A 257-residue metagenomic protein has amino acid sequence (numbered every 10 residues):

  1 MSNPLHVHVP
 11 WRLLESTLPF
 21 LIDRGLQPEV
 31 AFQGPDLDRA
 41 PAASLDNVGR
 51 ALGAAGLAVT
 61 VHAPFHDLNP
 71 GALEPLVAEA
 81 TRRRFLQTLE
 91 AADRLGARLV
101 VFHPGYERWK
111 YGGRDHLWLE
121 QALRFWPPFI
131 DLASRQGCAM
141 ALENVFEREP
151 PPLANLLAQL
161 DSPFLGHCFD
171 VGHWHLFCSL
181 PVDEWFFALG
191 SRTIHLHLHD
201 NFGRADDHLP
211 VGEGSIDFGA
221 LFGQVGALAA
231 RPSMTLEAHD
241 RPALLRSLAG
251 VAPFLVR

Functional and structural regions predicted by a protein language model:
M1-D93, V256-R257: N-terminal pre-domain/capping segments
S2-P4, E15-I22, R98, P150-L165 (+1 more regions): Histidine-acidic metal/acid-base catalytic patches
N3-V9, P28-V30, V59-A63, V100-F102 (+4 more regions): Hydrophobic faces of well-ordered beta-strands that scaffold small-molecule active sites in alpha/beta enzyme cores
H8-S16, F32-D46, N69-A72, R108-G112 (+4 more regions): Acidic-and-aromatic substrate-binding clefts and catalytic sites of carbohydrate-active enzymes
A42-N47, V77-F85, D115-W126, S179-A188 (+1 more regions): Charged helix-capping and loop-helix junction motifs
V48-H66, Q121-R135, F218-V225: Alpha-helix-loop-beta-strand connector modules within alpha/beta enzyme cores
F65-N69, Y106-W109, D200-A205: Conserved radical SAM core fold
G71-G166: Active-site acidic/histidine proton-transfer and metal-coordination neighborhood in alpha/beta enzyme cores
